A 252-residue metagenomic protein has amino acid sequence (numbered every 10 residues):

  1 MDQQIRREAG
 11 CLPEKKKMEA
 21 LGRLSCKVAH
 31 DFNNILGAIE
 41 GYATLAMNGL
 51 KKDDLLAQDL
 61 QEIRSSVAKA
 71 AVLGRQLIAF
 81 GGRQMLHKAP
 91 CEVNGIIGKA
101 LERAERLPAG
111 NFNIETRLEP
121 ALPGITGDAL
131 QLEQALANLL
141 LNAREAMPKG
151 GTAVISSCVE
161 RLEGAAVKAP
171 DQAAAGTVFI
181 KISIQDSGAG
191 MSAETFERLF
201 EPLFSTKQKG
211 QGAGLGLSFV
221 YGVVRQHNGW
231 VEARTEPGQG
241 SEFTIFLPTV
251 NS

Functional and structural regions predicted by a protein language model:
A89-L101, S156-V159, A166: A conserved beta-strand-to-alpha-helix junction within the catalytic ATP-binding
V93, A189-R198, G212: Short helix N-cap motif at coil->helix boundaries in the Bergerat
L107-T116, P148-A153: Short conserved segments within the C-terminal catalytic ATPase subdomain
N111-P123, C158-E160: Conserved catalytic submotifs in the C-terminal HATPase_c
G216-V220: Short alpha-helical Gxxx[C/S/T] motif in the catalytic ATP-binding
V223-R225: Detector for a conserved hydrophobic position within an alpha-helical segment of the HATPase_c
